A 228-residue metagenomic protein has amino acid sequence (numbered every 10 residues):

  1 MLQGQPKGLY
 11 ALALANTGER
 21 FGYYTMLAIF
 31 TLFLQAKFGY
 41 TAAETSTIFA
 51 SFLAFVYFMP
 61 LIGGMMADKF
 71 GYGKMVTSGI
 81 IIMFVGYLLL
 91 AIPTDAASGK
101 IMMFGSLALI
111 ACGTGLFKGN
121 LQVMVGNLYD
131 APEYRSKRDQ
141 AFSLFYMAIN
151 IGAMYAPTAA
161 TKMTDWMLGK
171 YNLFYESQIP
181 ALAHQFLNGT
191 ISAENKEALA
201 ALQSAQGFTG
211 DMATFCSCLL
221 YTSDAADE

Functional and structural regions predicted by a protein language model:
A28-E44: Short amphipathic helix-loop junctions that connect adjacent transmembrane helices in Major Facilitator Superfamily/SLC
A50-G64: Central cavity-lining transmembrane alpha-helices of secondary-active solute carriers, predominantly the Major
K69-I80: Cytoplasmic membrane-interface "Motif A"-like loop-to-helix N-cap segments of 12-TM Major Facilitator Superfamily
I81-A97: C-terminal ends and interior cores of transmembrane alpha-helices in multi-pass membrane transporters/permeases
I101-F117: Hydrophobic core of transmembrane alpha-helices in multi-pass small-molecule transporters, especially MFS/SLC-type
S143-P157: Glycine-rich segments within core transmembrane alpha-helices of 12-TM secondary carriers
Y221-E228: Conserved small/polar residues in nucleotide/adenosyl-binding loops
